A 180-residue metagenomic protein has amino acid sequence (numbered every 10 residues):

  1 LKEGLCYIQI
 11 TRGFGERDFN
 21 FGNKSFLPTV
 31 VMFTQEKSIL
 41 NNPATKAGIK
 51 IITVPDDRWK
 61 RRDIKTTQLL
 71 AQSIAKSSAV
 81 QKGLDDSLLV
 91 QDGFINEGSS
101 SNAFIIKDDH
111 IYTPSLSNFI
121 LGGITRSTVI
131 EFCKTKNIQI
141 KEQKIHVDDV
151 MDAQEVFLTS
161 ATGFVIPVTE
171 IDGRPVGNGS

Functional and structural regions predicted by a protein language model:
L1-Y7: Short secondary-structure capping/junction motifs at helix and strand boundaries
T11, E16-S180: Helix-start/capping segments and mature chain N-termini
